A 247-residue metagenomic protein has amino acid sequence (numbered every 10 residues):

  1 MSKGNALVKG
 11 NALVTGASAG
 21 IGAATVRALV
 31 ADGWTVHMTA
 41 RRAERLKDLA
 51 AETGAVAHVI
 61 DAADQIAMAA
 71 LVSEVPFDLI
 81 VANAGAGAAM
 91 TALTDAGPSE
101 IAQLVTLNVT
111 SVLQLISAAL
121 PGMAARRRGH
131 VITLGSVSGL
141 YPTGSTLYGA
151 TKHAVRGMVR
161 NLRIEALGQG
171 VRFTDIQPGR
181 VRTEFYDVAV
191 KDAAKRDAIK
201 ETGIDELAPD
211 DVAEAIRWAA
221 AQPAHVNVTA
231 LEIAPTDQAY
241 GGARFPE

Functional and structural regions predicted by a protein language model:
S18-A19: Conserved glycine-rich cofactor-binding loop
T91-L93, E100-Q103: Substrate-binding pocket helix/loop in short-chain dehydrogenase/reductase
I116, T151-K152: Active-site helix of classical SDR
I116-S117, R160: A short, exposed helix-loop element centered on a Lys and neighboring polar residues
S136: Residue(s) in the substrate-gating loop at a strand-loop-helix junction that position the organic substrate next
N161-V171: Active-site-adjacent segment of SDR/Rossmann-fold oxidoreductases
D175-I176, K195-G242: C-terminal helical subdomain
